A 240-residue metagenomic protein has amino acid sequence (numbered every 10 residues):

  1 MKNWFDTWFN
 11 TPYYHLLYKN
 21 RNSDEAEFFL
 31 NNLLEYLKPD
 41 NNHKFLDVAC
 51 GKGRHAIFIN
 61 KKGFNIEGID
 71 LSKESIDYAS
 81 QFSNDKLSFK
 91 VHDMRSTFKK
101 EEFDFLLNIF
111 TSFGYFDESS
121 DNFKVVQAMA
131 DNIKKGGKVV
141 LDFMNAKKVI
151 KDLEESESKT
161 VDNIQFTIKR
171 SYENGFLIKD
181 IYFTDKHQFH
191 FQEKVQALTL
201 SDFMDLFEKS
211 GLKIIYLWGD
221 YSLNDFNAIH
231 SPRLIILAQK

Functional and structural regions predicted by a protein language model:
M1-D40: Conserved class I S-adenosyl-L-methionine
L46, K52-S96: Class I SAM-dependent methyltransferase SAM/SAH-binding core
R95-L106: A short acidic, Gly/Pro-enriched loop at the edge of an enzyme's catalytic core that lines a small-molecule cofactor
D104-S120: A short SAM/SAH-binding and catalytic strip from SAM-dependent methyltransferases
F123-K135: A short glycine-rich, Lys/Arg-flanked "PGG" loop and its adjoining helix->strand segment in the class I
V140-L206: SAM-dependent methyltransferase
D202, L206-K240: C-terminal lobe and adjacent flexible extensions of AdoMet/dcAdoMet transferase-like proteins
